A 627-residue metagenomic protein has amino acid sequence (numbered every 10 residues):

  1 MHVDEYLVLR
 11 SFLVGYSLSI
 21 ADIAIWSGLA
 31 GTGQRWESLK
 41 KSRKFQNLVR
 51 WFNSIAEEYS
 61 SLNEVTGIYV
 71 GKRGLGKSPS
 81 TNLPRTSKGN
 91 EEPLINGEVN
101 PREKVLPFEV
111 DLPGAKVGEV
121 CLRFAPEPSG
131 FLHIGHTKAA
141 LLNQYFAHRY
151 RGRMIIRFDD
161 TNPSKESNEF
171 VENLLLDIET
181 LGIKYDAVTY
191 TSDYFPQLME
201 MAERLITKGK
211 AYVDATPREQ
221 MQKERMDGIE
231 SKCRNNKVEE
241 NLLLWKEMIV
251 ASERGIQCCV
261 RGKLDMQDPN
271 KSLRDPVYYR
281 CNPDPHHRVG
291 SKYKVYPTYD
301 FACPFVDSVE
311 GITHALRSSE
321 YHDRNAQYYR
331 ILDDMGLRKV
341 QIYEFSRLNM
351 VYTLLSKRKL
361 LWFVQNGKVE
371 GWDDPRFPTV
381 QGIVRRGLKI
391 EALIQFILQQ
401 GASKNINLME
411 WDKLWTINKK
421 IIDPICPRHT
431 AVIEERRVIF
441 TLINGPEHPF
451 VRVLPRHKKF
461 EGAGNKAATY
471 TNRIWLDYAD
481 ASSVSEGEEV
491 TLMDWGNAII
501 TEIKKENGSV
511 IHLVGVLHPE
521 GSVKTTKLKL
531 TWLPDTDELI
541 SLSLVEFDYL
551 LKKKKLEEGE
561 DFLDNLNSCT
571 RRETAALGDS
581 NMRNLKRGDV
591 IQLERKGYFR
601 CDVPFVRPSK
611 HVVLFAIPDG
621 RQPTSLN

Functional and structural regions predicted by a protein language model:
M1-K72: GST-like fold's C-terminal all-alpha helical module
D22, N143, L174, L205 (+3 more regions): Residue-level signal for inorganic ion chemistry
G74, P79-I95: Low-complexity, highly charged intrinsically disordered N-terminal segments that act as targeting/localization
K88-L242, Y293, E320-S356, L361-V369: N-terminal Rossmann-like or analogous alpha/beta NTP/dinucleotide-binding catalytic cores that position adenine
C121-G130, I155-D160, S308-L316, D374-V380 (+1 more regions): Glycine- and acidic
K208-L360, K368, N418, C426-P427 (+2 more regions): Active-site cores that bind ATP or allylic diphosphates and position pyrophosphate for catalysis
Y321-N325, Y329-I331, I394, L398-K404 (+1 more regions): Core subunits and conserved enzymes of cellular information-processing and envelope-translocation systems across
V340-I417: Long, charged, mostly alpha-helical binding arms that flank functional sites
